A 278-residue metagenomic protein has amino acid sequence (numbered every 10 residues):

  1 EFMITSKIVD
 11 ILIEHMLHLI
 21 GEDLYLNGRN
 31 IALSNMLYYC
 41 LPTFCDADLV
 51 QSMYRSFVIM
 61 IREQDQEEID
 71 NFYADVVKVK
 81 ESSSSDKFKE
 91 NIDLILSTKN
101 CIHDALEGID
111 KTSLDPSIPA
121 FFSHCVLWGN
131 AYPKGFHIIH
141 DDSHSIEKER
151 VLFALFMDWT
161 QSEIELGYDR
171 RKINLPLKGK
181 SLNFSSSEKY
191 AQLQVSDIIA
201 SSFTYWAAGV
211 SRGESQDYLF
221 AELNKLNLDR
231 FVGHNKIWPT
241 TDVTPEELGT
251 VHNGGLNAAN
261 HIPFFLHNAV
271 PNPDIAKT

Functional and structural regions predicted by a protein language model:
E1-T278: Phosphate-ester processing/binding pockets and catalytic centers
